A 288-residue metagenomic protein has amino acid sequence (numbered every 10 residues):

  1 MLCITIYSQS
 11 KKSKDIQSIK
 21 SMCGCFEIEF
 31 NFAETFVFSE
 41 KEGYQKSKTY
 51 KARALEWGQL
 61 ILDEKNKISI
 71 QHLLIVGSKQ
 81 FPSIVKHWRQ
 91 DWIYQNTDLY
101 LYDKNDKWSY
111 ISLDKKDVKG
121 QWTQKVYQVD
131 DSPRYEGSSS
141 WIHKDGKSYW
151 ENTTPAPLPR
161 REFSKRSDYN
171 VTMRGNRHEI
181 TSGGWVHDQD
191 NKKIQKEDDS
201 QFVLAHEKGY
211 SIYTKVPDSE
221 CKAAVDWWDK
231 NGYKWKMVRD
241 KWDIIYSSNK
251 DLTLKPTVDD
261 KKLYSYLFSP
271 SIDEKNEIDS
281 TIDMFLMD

Functional and structural regions predicted by a protein language model:
M1-K11: Bacterial Sec-dependent N-terminal signal peptides
S10-C25: N-terminal helix-cap/turn-to-beta initiation motif at the start of protein domains
K11-D15, N31-K65: Short, solvent-exposed loop/hinge segments that bridge or flank secondary-structure elements
E27-F36, L73-I75, T153-R161, D188-Q195: Generic short beta-strand segments
Q45-L62, Q71, Q90, M173-I180 (+1 more regions): Hydrophobic/aromatic beta-strand elements that line small-molecule binding cavities or substrate pockets in beta-rich
E64-H143: Low-complexity, serine/threonine/proline-enriched polar segments
K119-M173, K193-Q195: Short helix-loop boundary/capping segments
N170-N176, S182-I272, S280, M284-D288: Acidic, serine/threonine-rich low-complexity disordered tracts
